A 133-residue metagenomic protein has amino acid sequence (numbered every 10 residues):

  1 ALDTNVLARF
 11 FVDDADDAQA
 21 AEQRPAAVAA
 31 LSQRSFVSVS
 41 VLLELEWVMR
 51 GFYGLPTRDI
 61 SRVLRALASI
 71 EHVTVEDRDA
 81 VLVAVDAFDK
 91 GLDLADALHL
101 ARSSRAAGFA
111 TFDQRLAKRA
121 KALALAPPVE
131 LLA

Functional and structural regions predicted by a protein language model:
A1-V37, F52-D59, A124-A133: Short, well-structured N-terminal submotif of metal-dependent ribonuclease cores
L2, V37, V75, L94-A97 (+1 more regions): Short beta-strand scaffold positions
V6, V41, A80, H99 (+1 more regions): Alpha-helix capping/helix-boundary segments
L31-Q33, A87-K90: A short glycine/serine-rich beta->alpha loop
S32-S35, H72, S104-G108: Short active-site oxyanion
V39-L43, S61-D89: Acidic catalytic patch
E46-M49, S104: Short, amphipathic alpha-helical segments that act as regulatory/interfacial helices in nucleotide-processing proteins
L100-A133: Acidic, PIN/NYN-like endoribonuclease modules and their adjacent C-terminal/linker elements
